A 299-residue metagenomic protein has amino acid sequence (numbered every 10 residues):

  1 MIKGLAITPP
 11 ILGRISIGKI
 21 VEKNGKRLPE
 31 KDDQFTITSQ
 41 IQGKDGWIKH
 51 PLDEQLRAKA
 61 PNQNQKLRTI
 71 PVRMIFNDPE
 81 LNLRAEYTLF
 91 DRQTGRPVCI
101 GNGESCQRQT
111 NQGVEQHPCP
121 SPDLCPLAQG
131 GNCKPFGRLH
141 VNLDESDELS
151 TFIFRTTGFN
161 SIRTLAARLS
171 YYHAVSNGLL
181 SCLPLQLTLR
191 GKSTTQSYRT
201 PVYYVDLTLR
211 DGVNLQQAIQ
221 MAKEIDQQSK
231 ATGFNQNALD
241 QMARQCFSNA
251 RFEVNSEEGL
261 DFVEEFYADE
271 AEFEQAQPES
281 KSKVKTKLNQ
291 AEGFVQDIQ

Functional and structural regions predicted by a protein language model:
M1-E145, Y198-T200, E253, E257-F262 (+3 more regions): OB-fold ssDNA-binding interfaces and closely related basic DNA-contact patches used across DNA replication/repair
R84-Q93, T151-T157, I219-Q220: Short amphipathic beta-strand/extended segments with alternating polar/hydrophobic composition
E86-T88, T164-A166, S197-R199, I219-M221 (+1 more regions): Generic alpha-helix signal with a bias toward terminal, lower-confidence helices and secondary-structure junctions
A128-Q216: Extended serine/threonine-enriched, polar tracts that run as long, contiguous segments within proteins
L165-R168, Y172, A218-A222, V284 (+1 more regions): Generic structural signal of hydrophobic/aromatic residues within well-ordered alpha-helices of folded domains
S170, A174-N177, R210-G212, K223-K230 (+4 more regions): Generic surface-pattern signal
Q217-E279: Eukaryotic intrinsically disordered, low-complexity regulatory regions
